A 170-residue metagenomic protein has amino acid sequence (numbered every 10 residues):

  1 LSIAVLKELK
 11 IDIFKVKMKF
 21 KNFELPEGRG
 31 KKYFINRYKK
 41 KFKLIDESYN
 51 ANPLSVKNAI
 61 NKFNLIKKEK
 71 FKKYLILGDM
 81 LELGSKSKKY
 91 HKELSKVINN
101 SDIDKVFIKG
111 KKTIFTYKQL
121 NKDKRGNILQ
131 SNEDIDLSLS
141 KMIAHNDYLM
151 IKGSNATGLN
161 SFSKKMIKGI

Functional and structural regions predicted by a protein language model:
L1-I170: ATP-dependent carboxylate-amine ligase
